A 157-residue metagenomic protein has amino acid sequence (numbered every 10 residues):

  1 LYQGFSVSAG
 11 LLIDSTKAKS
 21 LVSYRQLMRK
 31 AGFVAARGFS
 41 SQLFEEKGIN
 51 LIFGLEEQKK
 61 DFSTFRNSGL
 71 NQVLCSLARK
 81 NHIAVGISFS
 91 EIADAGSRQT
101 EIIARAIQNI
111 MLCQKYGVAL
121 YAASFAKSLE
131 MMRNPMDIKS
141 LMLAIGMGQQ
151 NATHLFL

Functional and structural regions predicted by a protein language model:
L1-R25, A31, Q42-L157: Charged catalytic cores and adjacent phosphate/nucleic-acid-binding surfaces used for phosphate/nucleic-acid chemistry
R37-S41: Short, polar loop motifs at secondary-structure junctions
